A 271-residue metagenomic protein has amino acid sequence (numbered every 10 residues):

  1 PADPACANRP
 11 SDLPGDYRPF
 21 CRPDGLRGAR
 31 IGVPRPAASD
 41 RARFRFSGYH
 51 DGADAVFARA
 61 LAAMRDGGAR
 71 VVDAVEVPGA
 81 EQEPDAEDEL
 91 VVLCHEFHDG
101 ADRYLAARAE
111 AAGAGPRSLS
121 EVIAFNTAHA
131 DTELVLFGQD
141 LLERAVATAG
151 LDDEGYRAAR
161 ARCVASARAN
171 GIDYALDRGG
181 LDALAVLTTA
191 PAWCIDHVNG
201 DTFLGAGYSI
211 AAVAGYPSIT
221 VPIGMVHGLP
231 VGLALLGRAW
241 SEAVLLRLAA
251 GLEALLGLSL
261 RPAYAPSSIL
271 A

Functional and structural regions predicted by a protein language model:
P1-A55, A128, A254-A271: A short helix-breaking turn/cap at a secondary-structure junction
P1-G15, R43-Q82, V91-N126: Acidic-enriched catalytic cores of C-N bond-cleaving enzymes acting on peptides and small amides
S11, R45, R157-A158, G179 (+1 more regions): Short, surface-exposed loop/helix-turn segments at secondary-structure junctions that function as lids/hinges flanking
F20, G25-R43, V92-R168, D173 (+1 more regions): Short helix-loop capping/hinge segments that flank enzyme active sites or metal/cofactor-binding pockets
S39-A42, G79-E83, A192-I195, H227-L229 (+1 more regions): Flexible loop/turn segments at secondary-structure boundaries
N170-Y174, H197-P222: Small-aliphatic-rich amphipathic alpha-helix that forms the alpha element of a beta-alpha
V221, L229-R238, L246-R247: Short, well-ordered beta-strand elements
